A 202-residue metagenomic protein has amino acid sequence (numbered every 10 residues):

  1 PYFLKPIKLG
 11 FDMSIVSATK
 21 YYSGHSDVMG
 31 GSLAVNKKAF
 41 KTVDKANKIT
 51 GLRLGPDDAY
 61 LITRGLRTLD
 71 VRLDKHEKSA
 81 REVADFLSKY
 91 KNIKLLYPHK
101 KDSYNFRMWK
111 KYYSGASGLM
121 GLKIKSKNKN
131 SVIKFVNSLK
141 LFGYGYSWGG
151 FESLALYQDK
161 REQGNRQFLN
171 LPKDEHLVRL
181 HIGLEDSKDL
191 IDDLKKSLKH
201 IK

Functional and structural regions predicted by a protein language model:
P1, K100, G183-E185: Active-site beta-loop-alpha junctions enriched in small/polar residues
P1-Y90, D102: Conserved PLP-enzyme active-site core in the AAT-like
G31-L33, L95, M120, A155: Well-ordered beta-strand positions enriched in small/hydrophobic/aromatic, beta-favoring residues
K41-V43, G145-D159: Mobile, glycine-enriched helix-loop/loop "lid" segments at the mouths of ligand-binding/catalytic clefts that gate
I62-V71, G118-S126, R179-G183: Short, well-ordered beta-strand elements within core beta-sheets of diverse protein domains
R81-K140, Y144-G149, Q163-P172: Conserved small-domain helix->loop->beta segment predominantly found in fold-type I
S126-K127, S138, S153-K202: PLP-dependent enzyme catalytic core of the Aspartate aminotransferase-like
